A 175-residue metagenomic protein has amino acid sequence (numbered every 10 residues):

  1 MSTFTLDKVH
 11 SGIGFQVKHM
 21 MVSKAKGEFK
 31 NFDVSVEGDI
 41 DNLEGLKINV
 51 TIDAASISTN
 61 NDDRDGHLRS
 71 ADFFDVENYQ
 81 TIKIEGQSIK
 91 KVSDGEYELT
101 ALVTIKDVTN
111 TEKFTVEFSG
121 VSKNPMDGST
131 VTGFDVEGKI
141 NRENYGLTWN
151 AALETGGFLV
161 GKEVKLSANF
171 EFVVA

Functional and structural regions predicted by a protein language model:
M1-A175: Low-complexity, acidic/polar, glycine-enriched regions of mature
